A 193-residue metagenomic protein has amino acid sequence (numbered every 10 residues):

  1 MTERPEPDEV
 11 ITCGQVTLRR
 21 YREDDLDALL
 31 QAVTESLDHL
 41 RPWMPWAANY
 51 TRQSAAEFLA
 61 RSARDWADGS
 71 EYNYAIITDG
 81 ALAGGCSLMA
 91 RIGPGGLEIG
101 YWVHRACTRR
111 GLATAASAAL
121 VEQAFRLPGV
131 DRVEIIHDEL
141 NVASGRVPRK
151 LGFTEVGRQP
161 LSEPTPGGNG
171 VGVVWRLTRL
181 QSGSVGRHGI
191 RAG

Functional and structural regions predicted by a protein language model:
M1-A28, A32-H39, N73-G193: Acyl-donor (CoA/ACP) binding surface of acyl/acetyltransferases
R41-A60: Conserved GNAT-fold acetyl-CoA-binding loop/helix
A60-A75: A short helix-loop-beta-strand connector motif used in the catalytic cores of GNAT acetyltransferases and, in some
